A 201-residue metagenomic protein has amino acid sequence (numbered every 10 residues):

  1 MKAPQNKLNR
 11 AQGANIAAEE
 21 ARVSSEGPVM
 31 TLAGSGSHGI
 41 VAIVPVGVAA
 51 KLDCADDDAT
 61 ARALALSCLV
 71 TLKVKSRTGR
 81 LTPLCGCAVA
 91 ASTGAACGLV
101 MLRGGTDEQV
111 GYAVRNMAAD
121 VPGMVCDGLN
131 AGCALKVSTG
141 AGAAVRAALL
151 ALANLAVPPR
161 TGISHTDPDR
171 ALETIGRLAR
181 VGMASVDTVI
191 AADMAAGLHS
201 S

Functional and structural regions predicted by a protein language model:
M1-A3, N9-Q12, L99-S201: Functionally critical mobile loop/hinge segments
M1-Q5, R22-L32, A50: Glycine-rich, flexible beta-strand/loop modules in the N-terminal catalytic cores of phosphate-handling
Q5-S24, D57-S76, R115-M124: Acidic-glycine-rich active-site phosphate/pyrophosphate-binding loop
E26-A33, R77-L84, N130: Active-site-adjacent structural elements in folded domains
G27-V44, G86-A91: Conserved phosphate/anionic-ligand binding catalytic regions in large, soluble enzymes, centered on
G39-D56, A96-G104: Alpha-helical support elements that line or immediately flank enzyme active sites and cofactor-binding pockets
D58-T60, L81, Q109, A113: Short acidic alpha-helical/loop segments enriched in Asp/Glu that coordinate divalent cations
R80, L84, A91-Q109: C-terminal structural cap/anchor segments
